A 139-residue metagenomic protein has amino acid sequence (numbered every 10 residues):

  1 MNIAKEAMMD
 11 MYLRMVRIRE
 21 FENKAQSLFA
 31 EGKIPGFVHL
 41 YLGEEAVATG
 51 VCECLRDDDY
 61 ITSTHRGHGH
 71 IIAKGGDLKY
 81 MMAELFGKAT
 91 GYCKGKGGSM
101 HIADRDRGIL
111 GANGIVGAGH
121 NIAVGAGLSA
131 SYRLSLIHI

Functional and structural regions predicted by a protein language model:
M1-P35, D57: Cofactor-/ligand-binding subdomain signature composed of acidic, glycine-rich, tryptophan-containing flexible loops
N23-Q26, K33-L136: Cofactor-binding active-site loop characterized by glycine-rich and histidine/acidic residues
